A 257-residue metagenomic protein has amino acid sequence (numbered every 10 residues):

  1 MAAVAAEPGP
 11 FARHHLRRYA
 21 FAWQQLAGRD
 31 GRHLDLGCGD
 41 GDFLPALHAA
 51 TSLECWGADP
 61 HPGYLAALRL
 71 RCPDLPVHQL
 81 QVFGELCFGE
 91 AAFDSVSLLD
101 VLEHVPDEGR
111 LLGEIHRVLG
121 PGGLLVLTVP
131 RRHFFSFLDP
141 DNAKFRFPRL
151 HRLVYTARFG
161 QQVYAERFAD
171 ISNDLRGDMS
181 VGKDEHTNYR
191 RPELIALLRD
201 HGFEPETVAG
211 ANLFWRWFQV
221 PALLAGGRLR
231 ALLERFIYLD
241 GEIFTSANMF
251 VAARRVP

Functional and structural regions predicted by a protein language model:
M1-G89, S95-S97, L112, M179 (+3 more regions): Conserved N-terminal segment of class I S-adenosyl-L-methionine
E7-H14, P106-E114, L124-A252: S-adenosyl-L-methionine-dependent methyltransferase catalytic module, highlighting the catalytic core
G41, P62, L102, R132-F134: Alpha-helix N-cap/helix-start and coil->helix boundary motif
S97-P106: A short SAM/SAH-binding and catalytic strip from SAM-dependent methyltransferases
R117-G120: Short, cationic motifs built from Arg/Lys/His that form the positively charged side of catalytic pockets
A253-P257: C-terminal beta-strand of the catalytic ATP-binding
